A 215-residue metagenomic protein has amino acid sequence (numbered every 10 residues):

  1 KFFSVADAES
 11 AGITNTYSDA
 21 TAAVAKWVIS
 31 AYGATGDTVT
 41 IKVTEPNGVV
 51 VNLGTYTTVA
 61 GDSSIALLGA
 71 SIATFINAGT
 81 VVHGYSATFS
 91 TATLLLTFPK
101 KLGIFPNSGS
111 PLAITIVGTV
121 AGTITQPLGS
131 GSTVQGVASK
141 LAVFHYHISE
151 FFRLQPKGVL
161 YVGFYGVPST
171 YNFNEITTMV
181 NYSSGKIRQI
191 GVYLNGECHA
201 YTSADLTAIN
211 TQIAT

Functional and structural regions predicted by a protein language model:
F2-V50, T55-T215: Polar low-complexity, Ser/Thr/Gly/Ala/Asp/Asn-rich disordered segments used for subunit assembly and tip/surface
